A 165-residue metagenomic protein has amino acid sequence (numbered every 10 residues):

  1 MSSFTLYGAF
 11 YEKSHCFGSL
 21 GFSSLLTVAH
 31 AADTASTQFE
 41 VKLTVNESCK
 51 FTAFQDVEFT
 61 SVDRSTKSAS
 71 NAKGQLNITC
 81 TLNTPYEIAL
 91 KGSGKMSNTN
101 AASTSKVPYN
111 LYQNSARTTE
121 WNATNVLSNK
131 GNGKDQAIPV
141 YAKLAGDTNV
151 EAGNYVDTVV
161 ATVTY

Functional and structural regions predicted by a protein language model:
S2-S3: Serine residues within intrinsically disordered or low-complexity segments
L6-F17: Bacterial N-terminal signal peptides that target proteins for export
F10, L26-A31: Sec/Tat signal peptide C-region and signal peptidase I cleavage site
F17-S24: Bacterial N-terminal signal peptides
A31-A101, V126-Y165: N-terminal small/polar-rich segments of proteins
F51-A53, S115-A123: Short beta-strand and strand-turn-strand segments in soluble, beta-rich domains
K91, N110-N114: Predominantly extracellular/luminal cell-surface or secreted proteins
A102-K106: Short coil-to-beta strand junction motifs in C2/discoidin
